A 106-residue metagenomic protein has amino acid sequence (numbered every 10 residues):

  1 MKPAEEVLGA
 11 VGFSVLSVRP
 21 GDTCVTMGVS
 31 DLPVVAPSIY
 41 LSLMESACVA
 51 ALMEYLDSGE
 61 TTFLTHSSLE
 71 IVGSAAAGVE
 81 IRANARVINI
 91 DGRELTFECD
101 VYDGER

Functional and structural regions predicted by a protein language model:
K2-P37: Catalytic strand-loop segment that frames the active site of acyl-thioester-processing enzymes
V7-F13, I39, H66, E80-R82 (+1 more regions): Intrinsic-disorder/low-complexity, polar/charged segments enriched in Ser/Thr/Lys/Arg/Asp/Glu/Gln
G9, A76-A77, R86-R106: HotDog/MaoC-like acyl-thioester-processing domains
V15-S17, S68-E70, N84-R86, D100: Residue-level recognition of well-ordered beta-strand positions that form the cores of beta-sheet-rich folds across
R19, C24-M27, Y55, S67 (+1 more regions): Short, functionally important structural connectors and interaction interfaces within domains
C48-R82: Hydrophobic beta-strand-centered segment that forms part of the acyl-chain substrate-binding groove
